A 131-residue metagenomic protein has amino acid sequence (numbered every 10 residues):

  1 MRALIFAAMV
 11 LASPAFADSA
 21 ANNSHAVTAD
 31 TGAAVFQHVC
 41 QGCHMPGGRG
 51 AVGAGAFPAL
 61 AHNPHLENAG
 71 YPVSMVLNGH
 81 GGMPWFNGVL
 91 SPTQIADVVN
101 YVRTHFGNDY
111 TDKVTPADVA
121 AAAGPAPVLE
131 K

Functional and structural regions predicted by a protein language model:
M1-L4: Positively charged n-region of N-terminal signal peptides that target proteins for export
A8-A17: Hydrophobic h-region of N-terminal signal peptides that target proteins for export in Gram-negative bacteria
D18, N22-S24, P92-K131: Flexible coil segments in periplasmic/lumen-exposed cytochrome c-class electron-transfer proteins
H25-V27, A33-A59, L66-E67, S74 (+2 more regions): Periplasmic/extracellular electron-transfer cofactor-ligation site, primarily the c-type cytochrome heme-c attachment
T31, V35, Q94-D97: Charged catalytic carboxylate motif
N68-A69, I95: Short amphipathic alpha-helix in the helical subdomain of ABC transporter nucleotide-binding domains
